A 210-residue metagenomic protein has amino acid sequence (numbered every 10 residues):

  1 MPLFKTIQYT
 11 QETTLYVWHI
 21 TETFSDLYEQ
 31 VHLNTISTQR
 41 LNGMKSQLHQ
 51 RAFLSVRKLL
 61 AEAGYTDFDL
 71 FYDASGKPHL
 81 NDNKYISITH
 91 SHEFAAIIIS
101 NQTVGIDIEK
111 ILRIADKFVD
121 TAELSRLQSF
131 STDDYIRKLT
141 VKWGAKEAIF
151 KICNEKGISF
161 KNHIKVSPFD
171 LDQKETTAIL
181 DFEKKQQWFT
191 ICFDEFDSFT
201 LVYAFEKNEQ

Functional and structural regions predicted by a protein language model:
M1-Q210: Core catalytic alpha/beta fold that binds nucleotide/phospho-ligands
